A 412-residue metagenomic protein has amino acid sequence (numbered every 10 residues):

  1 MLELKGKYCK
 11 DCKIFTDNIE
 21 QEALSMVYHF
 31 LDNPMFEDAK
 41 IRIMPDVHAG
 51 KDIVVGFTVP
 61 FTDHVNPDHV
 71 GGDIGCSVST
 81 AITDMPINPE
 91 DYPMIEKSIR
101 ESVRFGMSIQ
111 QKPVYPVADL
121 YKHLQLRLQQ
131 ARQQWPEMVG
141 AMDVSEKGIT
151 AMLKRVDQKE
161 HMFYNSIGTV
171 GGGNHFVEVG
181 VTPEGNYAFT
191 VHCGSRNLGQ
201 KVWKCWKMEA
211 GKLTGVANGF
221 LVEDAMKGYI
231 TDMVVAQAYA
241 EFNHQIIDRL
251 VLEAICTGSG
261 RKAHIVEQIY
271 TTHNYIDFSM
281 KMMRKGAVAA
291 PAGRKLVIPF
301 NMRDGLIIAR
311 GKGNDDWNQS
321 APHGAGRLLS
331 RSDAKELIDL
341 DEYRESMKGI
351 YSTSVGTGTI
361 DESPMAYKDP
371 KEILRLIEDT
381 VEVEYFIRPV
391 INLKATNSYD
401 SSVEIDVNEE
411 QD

Functional and structural regions predicted by a protein language model:
M1-K40, F61-H69, I74-E184, Q200-D315 (+2 more regions): Glycine-rich, flexible loop motifs
G50: Positively charged, aromatic-enriched nucleic acid-contacting surfaces
V55: Thiamine diphosphate
N186-A188: Hydrophobic residues embedded in beta-strands of well-ordered beta-sheets
A321, L329: Glycine-rich, small/acidic residue-mixed loop/short-helix segments
